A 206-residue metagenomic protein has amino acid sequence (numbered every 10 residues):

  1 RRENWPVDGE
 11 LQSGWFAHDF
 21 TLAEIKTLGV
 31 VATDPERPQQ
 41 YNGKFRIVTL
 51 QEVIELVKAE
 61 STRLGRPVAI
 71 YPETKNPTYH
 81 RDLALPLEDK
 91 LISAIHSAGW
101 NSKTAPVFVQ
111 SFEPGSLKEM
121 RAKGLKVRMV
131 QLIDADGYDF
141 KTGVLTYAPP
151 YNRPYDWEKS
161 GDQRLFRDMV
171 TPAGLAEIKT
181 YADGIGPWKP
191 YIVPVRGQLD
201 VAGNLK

Functional and structural regions predicted by a protein language model:
R1-G174, Y181-A182, P187-P194: Metal-dependent phosphodiesterase/phospholipase catalytic core, i.e., the His/Asp/Glu-rich active-site region
I192-K206: C-terminal soluble interaction/assembly domains
